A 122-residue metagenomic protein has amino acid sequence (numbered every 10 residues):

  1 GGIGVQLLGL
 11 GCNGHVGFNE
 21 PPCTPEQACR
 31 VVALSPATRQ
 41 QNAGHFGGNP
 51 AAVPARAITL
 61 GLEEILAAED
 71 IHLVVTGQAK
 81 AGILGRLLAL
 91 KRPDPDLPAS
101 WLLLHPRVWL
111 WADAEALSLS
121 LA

Functional and structural regions predicted by a protein language model:
G1-A122: Conserved phosphate- and dinucleotide-binding cores of soluble alpha/beta proteins, encompassing both enzyme active
